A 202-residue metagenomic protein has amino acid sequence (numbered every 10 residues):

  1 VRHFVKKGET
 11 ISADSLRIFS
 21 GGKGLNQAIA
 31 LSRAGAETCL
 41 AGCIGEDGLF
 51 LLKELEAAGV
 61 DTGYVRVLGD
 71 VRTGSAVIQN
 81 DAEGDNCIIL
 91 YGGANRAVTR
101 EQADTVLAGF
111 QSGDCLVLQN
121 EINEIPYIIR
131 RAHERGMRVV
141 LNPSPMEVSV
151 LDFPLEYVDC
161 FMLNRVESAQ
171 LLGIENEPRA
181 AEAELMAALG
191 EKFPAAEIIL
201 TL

Functional and structural regions predicted by a protein language model:
V1-A41, F50-V60: Glycine-rich phosphate/adenosyl-contacting loop at the front of the ribokinase-like
S15-R17, A41-E46, T62-T73, N142-S144 (+1 more regions): Beta-strand->loop->alpha-helix junctions that form or flank phosphate-binding loops in nucleotide-handling enzymes
I29, L52-K53, P126, R130 (+1 more regions): Alpha-helical segments flanking ligand/cofactor-binding loops in enzyme cores
L40, G63-L68, I78-C115: Conserved phosphate-binding/catalytic loop of the ribokinase/pfkB sugar-kinase fold
E46-A58, G63, A76-N80, G84: Active-site-proximal loop->helix
G59, R96-E101, V140-M146: Short gly/ser/thr-rich secondary-structure transition/capping motifs
T105-V106, E124-Y127, V148-L151, L185: Short acidic active-site motifs
E134-V140, S144-L202: Conserved phosphate/ATP/ADP-binding segment of small-molecule kinases
